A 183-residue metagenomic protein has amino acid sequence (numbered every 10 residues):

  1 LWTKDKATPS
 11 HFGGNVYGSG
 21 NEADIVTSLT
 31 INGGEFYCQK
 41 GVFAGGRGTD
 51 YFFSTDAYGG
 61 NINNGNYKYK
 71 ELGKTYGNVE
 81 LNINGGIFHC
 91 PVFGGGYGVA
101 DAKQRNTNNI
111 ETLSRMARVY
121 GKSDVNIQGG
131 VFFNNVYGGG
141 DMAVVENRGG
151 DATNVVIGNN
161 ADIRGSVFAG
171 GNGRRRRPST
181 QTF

Functional and structural regions predicted by a protein language model:
L1-P91, Y97-N135, D141-S166, G171-F183: Surface-exposed loop/turn motifs in large extracellular/passenger domains
